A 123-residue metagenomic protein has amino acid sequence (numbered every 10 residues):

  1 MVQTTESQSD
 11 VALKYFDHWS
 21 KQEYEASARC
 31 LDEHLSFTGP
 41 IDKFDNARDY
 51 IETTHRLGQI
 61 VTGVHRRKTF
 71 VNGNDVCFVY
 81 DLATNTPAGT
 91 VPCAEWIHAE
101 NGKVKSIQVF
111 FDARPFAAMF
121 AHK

Functional and structural regions predicted by a protein language model:
M1-K123: C-terminal and inter-domain tail/linker signature
